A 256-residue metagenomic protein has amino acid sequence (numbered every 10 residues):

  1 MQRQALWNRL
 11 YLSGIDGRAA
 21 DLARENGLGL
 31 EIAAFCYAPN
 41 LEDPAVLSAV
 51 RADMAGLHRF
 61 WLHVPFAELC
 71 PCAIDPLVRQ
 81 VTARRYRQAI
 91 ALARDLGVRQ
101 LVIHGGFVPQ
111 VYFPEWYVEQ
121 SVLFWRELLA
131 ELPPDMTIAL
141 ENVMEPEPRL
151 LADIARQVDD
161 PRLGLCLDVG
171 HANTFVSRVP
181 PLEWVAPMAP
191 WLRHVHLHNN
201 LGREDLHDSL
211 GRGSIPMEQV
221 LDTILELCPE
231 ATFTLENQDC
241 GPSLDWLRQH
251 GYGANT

Functional and structural regions predicted by a protein language model:
M1-A5, R18-A23, R99, P148 (+2 more regions): Histidine-acidic metal/acid-base catalytic patches
M1-Q88, T256: N-terminal pre-domain/capping segments
A5-G14, L28-I32, F60-V64, L101-I103 (+4 more regions): Hydrophobic faces of well-ordered beta-strands that scaffold small-molecule active sites in alpha/beta enzyme cores
Y11-D21, A34-S48, C70-A73, P109-F113 (+4 more regions): Acidic-and-aromatic substrate-binding clefts and catalytic sites of carbohydrate-active enzymes
P44-A49, V78-R87, E115-W125, S177-P187 (+1 more regions): Charged helix-capping and loop-helix junction motifs
V50-A67, S121-D135, M217-I224, P229: Alpha-helix-loop-beta-strand connector modules within alpha/beta enzyme cores
F66-C70, V108-Q110, N199-E204: Conserved radical SAM core fold
A73-G164: Active-site acidic/histidine proton-transfer and metal-coordination neighborhood in alpha/beta enzyme cores
